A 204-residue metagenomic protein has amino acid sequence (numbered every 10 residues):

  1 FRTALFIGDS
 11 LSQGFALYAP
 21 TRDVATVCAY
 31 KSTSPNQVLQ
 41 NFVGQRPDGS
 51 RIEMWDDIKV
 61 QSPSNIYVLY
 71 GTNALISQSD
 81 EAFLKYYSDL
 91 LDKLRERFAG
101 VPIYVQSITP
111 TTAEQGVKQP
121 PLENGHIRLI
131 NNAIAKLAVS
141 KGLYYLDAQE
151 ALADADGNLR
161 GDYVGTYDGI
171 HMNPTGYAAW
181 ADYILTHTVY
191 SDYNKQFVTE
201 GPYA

Functional and structural regions predicted by a protein language model:
F1-T3, Q61-I66, F98-I103, S140-Y144: Loop/turn elements at helix/coil->beta-strand transitions in domains of secreted/extracellular proteins
R2-K85: Conserved SGNH/GDSL esterase-like catalytic core that processes O-acyl groups on lipids and polysaccharides
A16, G71, S88, D92-A99 (+2 more regions): Sec-exported extracytoplasmic/periplasmic mature domains
V27-Y30, Q106, L146-Q149: Conserved beta-strand termini and adjacent loop/short-helix elements that scaffold enzyme active sites in alpha/beta
L69, Q106-S107: Alpha/beta-hydrolase-fold catalytic nucleophile elbow
E81-L90, I127-R128: Charged helix-capping and loop-helix junction motifs
T111-A204: Catalytic His-Asp segment of secreted/periplasmic serine-dependent ester chemistry enzymes
